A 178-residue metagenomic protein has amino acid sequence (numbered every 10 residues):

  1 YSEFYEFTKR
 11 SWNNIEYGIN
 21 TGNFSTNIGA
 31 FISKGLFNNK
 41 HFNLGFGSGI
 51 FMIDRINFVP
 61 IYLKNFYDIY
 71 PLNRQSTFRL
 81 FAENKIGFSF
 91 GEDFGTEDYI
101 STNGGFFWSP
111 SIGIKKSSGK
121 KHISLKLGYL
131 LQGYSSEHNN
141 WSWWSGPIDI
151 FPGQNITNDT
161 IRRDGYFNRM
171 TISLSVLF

Functional and structural regions predicted by a protein language model:
Y1-F37, N43, S175-F178: Short glycine/proline- and aromatic-enriched beta-strand/turn motifs that initiate or cap beta-hairpins
F7, G22-F24, M52-F58, Y99-G104 (+1 more regions): Replace "Gram-negative outer membrane beta-barrel proteins" with "bacterial and organellar outer membrane beta-barrel
R10-W12, N27-G29, F58-Y62, G105-S109 (+1 more regions): Transmembrane beta-barrel architecture of outer-membrane proteins
N13-Y17, F94-E97, P152-D159: Extracytoplasmic loops and strand-loop junctions of Gram-negative outer membrane beta-barrel proteins
E16-G22, G49-F51, K85-S89, G128-Y134 (+1 more regions): Outer-membrane beta-barrel pore domains and translocons
S33-K121: Gram-negative (and chloroplast) outer-membrane scaffold detector with strong preference for beta-barrel transmembrane
W141-N155: Solvent-exposed loop segments that connect transmembrane elements
D164-F178: Outer-membrane beta-barrel "beta-signal"
